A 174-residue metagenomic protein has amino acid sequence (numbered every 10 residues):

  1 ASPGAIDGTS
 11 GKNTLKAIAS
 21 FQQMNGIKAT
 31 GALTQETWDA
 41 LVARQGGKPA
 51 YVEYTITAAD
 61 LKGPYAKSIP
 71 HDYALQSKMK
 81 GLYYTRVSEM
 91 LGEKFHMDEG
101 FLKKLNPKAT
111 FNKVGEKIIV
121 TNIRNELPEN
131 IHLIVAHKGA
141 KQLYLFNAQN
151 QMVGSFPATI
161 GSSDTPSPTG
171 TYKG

Functional and structural regions predicted by a protein language model:
A1, D7-K16, T57-H96: Primarily a LysM-type cell-wall glycan-binding module
G4-A5, E129: A generic structural signal for short coil/turn motifs at secondary-structure boundaries
K12-L61, K103-L133: Extracellular LysM carbohydrate-binding repeats and other cell-envelope/extracellular binding modules
L15-A19, W38, S88-E89, E99 (+3 more regions): Extracytoplasmic/secreted envelope proteins and their assembly/folding machinery, especially bacterial periplasmic
I27, M97, K108-F111, L145-S155: Bacterial peptidoglycan biogenesis and beta-lactam-recognition machinery
K28, T85-T110: Extended, hydrophobic interaction surfaces within ordered domains
P49-A58, L82-Y84, F146-F156: Short secondary-structure transition/capping segments
P128-G174: Gly/Pro-biased beta-strand-loop elements
